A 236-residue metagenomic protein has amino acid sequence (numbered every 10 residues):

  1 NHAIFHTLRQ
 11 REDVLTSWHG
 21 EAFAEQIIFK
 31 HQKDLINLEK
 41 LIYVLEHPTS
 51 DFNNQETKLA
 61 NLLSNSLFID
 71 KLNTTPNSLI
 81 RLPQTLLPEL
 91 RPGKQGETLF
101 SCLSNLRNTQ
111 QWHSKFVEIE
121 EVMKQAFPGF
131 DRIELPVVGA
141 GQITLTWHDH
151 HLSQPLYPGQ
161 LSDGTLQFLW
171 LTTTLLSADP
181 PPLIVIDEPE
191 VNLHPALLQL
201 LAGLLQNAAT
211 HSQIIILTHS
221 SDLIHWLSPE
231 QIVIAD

Functional and structural regions predicted by a protein language model:
N1-Q125: Electropositive, glycine-dotted interaction segments that contact anionic polymers or phosphate-rich ligands
G129-D236: Switch/communication elements of ASCE P-loop NTPase nucleotide-binding domains
